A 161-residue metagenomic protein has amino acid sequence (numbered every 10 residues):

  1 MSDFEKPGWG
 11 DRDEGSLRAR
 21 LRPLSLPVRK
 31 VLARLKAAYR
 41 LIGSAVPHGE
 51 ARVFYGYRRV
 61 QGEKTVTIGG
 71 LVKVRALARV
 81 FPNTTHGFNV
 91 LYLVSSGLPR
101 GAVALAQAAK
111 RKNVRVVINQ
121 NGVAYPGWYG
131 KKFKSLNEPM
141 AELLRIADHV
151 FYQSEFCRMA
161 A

Functional and structural regions predicted by a protein language model:
S2-G97: N-terminal pre-catalytic "stem/leader" segment of glycosyltransferase-like enzymes
A38-V46, G101-K112: Short amphipathic alpha-helices and their capping/turn segments at secondary-structure boundaries
R59-V60, S96-P99, G122-Y125, C157-R158: Short, solvent-exposed loop/turn segments at secondary-structure junctions
K64-T67, Y129-F133: Short, solvent-exposed loop/turn segments at secondary-structure boundaries
L71-R75, N137, E155: Short, surface-exposed alpha-helical segments at coil->helix boundaries
V90-Y92, A106-Y125: Active-site proximal beta-strand in glycosyltransferases
F133-V150: Membrane-proximal helix-turn-helix segments that form the acceptor-binding/catalytic region of lipid-linked
R145-A161: A short, active-site helix/loop in glycosyltransferases that binds the activated sugar's phosphate group
